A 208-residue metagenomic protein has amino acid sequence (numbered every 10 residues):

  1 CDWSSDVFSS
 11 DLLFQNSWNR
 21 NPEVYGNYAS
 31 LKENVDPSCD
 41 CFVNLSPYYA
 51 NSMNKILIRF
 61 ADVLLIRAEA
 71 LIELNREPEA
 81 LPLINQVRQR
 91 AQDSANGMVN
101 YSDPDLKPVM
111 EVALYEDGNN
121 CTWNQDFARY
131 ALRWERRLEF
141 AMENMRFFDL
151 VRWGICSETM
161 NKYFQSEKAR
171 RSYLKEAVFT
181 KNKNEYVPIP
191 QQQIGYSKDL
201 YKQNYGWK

Functional and structural regions predicted by a protein language model:
C1-D2: Short, exposed "boundary/linker" segments that immediately precede the start of a downstream structural module
S5-K208: Acidic/polar-rich alpha-helix caps and helix-coil junctions
